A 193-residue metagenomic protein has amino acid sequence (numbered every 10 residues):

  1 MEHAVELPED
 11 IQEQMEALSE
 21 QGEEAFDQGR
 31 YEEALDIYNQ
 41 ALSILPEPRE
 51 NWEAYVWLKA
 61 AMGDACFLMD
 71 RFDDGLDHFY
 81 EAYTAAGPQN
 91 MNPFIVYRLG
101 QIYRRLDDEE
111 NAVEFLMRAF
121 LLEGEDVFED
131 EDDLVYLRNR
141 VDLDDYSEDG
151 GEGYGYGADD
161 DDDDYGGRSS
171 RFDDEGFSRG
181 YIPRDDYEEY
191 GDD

Functional and structural regions predicted by a protein language model:
H3-P8, L45-W52, T84-Q89, D126: Flexible helix-coil transition and linker loops at the boundaries of alpha-helical arrays
A41-L45, Y80-A85, F120-E123: Amphipathic alpha-helical segments of tetratricopeptide repeats
R104-V127: TPR/TPR-like (Sel1-like) alpha-helical repeat modules
